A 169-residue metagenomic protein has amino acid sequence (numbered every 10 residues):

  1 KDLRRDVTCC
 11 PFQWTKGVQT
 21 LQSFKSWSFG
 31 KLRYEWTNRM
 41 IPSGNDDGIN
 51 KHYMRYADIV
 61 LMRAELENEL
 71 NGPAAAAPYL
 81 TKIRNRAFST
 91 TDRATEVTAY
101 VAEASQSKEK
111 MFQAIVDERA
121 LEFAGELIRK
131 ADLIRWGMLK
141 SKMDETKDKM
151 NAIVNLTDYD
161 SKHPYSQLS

Functional and structural regions predicted by a protein language model:
L3-S169: Acidic/polar-rich alpha-helix caps and helix-coil junctions
